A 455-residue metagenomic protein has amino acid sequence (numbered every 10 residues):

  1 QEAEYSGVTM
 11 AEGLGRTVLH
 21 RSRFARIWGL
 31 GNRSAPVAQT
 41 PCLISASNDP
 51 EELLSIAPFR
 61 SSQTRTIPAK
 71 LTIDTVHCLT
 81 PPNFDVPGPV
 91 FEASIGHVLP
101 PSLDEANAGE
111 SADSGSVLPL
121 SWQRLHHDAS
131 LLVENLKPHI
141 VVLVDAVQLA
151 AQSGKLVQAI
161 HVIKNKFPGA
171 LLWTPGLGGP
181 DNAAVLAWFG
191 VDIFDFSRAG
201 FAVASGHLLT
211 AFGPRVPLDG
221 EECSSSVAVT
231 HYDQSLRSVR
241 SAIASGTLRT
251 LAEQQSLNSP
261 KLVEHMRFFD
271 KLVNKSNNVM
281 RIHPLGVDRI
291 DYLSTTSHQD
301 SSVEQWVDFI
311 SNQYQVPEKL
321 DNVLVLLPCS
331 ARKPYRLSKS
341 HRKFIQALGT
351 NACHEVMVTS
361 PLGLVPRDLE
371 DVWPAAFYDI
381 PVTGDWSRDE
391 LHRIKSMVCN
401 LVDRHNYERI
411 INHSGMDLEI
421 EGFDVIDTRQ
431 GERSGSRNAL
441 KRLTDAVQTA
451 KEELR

Functional and structural regions predicted by a protein language model:
Y5-S114, D288-E318, S330, Y335-L348 (+3 more regions): Non-catalytic, usually N-terminal nucleic-acid engagement modules in DNA/RNA processing proteins
P36, L186, G246: Conserved, mostly hydrophobic/aromatic
N48-E52, Q63-T64, N83, S102-D104 (+7 more regions): Short acidic, S/G/P-rich loop/turn micro-motifs used as interaction or catalytic elements
H97-C223: Glycine-rich phosphate/ribose-binding loops and adjacent secondary-structure elements that form binding surfaces
S153, A183-A187, H207, Y335-H341 (+2 more regions): A short acidic (Asp/Glu
L208-P260: Active-site or pore-adjacent capping/gating segments
A252-K275: Terminal amphipathic helices with adjacent charged low-complexity linkers/tails
N274-N406, S414-G415, G435-E453: Positively charged, amphipathic N-terminal segments that serve as targeting/anchoring signals
